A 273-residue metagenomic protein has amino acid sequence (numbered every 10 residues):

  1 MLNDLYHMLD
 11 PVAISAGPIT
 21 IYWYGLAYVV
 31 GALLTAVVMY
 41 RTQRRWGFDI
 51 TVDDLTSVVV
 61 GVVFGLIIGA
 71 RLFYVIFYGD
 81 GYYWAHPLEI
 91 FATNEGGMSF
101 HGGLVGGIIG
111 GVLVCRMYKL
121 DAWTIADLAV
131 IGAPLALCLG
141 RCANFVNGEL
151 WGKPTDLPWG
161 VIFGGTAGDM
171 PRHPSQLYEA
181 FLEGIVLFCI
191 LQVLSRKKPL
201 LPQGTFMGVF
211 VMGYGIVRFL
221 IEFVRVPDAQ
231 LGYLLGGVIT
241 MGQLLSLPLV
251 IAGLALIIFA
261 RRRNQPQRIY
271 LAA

Functional and structural regions predicted by a protein language model:
M1-A273: Hydrophobic, membrane-interfacing alpha helices
